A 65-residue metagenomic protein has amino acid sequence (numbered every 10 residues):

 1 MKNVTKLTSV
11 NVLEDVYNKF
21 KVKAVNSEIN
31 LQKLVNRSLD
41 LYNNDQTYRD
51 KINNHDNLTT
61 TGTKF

Functional and structural regions predicted by a protein language model:
M1-V12, K21, T63: Short Lys/Arg-rich basic patches
K2, T8, N26-I29, L34 (+2 more regions): N-terminal functional modules and adjacent low-complexity/disordered segments of proteins
L13-K33, R37: Surface-exposed, Lys/Arg-rich phosphate-binding patches that contact polyanionic backbones
N44-F65: Short, positively charged interaction helices/loops
